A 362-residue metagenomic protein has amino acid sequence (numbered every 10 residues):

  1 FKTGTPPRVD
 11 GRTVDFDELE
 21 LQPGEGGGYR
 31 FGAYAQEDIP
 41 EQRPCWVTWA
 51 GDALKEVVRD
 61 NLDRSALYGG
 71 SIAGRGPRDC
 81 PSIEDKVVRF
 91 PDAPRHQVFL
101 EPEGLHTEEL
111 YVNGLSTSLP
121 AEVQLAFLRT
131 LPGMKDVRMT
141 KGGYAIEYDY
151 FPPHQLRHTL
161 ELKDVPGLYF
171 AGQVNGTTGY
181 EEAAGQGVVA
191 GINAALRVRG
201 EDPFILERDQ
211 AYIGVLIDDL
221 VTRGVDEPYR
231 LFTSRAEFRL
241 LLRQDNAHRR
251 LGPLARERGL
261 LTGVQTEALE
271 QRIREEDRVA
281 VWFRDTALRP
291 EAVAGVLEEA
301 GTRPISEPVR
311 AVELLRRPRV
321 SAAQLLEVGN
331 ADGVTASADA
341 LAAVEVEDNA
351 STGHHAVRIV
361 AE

Functional and structural regions predicted by a protein language model:
F1-D10, L131-P132, D136, V189-R197: Glycine-rich loop(s) and the adjacent beta-strand/alpha-helix scaffold that form part
F1-L100, G104: Rossmann-like dinucleotide-binding core of oxidoreductases
K2, Y68-R75, M134-G142, E201-L206: Flexible, glycine/charged-enriched surface loops at secondary-structure junctions
V14-R30, R199-E299: Acidic/histidine-rich catalytic neighborhood
F99, Y111-N175, I205-D218, A342-E362: A glycine-rich dinucleotide-binding beta-alpha-beta segment and adjacent secondary-structure elements that constitute
Q173-E181, E237-R239: Glycine-rich phosphate/pyrophosphate-binding beta-alpha loops
A183-L206: Internal hydrophobic alpha-helix adjacent to the cofactor/substrate pocket in enzyme cavities
R235, A247, G252-E362: Extended, charge-enriched "interface" segments that sit outside catalytic cores
